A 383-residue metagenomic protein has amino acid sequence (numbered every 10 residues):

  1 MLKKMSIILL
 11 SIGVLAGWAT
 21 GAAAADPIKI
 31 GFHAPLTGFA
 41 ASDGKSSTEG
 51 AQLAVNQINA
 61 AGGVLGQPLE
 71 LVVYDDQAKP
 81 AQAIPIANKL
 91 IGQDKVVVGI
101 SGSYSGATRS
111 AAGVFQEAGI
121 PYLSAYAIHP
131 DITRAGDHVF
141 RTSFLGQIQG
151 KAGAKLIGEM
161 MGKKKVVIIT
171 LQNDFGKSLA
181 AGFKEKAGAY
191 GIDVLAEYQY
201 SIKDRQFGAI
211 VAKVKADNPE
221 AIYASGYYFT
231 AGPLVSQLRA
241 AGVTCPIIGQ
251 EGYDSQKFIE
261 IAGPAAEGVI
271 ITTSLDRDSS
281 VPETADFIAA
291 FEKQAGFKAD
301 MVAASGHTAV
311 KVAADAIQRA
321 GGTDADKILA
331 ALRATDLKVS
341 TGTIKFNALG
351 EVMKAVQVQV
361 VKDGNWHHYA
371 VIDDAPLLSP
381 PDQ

Functional and structural regions predicted by a protein language model:
L2-I12, A24-Q383: Extracytosolic ligand-binding ectodomains
W18-A24: Sec/Tat signal peptide C-region and signal peptidase I cleavage site
